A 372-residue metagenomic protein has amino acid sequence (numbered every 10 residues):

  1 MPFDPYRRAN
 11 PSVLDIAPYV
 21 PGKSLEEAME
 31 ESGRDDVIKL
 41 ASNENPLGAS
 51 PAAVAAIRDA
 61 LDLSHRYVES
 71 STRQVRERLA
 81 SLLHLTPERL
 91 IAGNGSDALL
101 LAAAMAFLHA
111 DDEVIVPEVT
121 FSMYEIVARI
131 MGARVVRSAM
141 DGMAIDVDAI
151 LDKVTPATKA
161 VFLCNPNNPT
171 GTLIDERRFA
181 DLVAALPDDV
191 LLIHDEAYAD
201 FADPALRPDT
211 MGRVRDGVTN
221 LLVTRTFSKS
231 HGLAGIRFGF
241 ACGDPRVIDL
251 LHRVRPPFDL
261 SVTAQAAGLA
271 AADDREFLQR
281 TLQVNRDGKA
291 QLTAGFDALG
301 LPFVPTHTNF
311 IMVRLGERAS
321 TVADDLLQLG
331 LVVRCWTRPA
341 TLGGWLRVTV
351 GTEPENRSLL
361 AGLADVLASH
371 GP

Functional and structural regions predicted by a protein language model:
M1-R66: N-terminal "arm"/small-domain region of PLP-dependent enzymes with the aminotransferase-like
S50, S71, N220-V304: PLP-dependent aminotransferase class I/II
L63-E113, M131: Phosphate-binding glycine-rich loop
T86-L90, A110-E113, A157, D189 (+3 more regions): Short acidic capping loops at alpha-helix termini that bridge into adjacent secondary structure
A106-L163: PLP-dependent aminotransferase-like
I145-P156, P169-L192, E196-S230: Active-site pre-lysine segment of PLP-dependent enzymes
R286, G295-L329: Conserved PLP-binding catalytic core of the aspartate aminotransferase-like
D325-L329, R334, R338-P372: PLP-dependent enzyme catalytic core of the Aspartate aminotransferase-like
